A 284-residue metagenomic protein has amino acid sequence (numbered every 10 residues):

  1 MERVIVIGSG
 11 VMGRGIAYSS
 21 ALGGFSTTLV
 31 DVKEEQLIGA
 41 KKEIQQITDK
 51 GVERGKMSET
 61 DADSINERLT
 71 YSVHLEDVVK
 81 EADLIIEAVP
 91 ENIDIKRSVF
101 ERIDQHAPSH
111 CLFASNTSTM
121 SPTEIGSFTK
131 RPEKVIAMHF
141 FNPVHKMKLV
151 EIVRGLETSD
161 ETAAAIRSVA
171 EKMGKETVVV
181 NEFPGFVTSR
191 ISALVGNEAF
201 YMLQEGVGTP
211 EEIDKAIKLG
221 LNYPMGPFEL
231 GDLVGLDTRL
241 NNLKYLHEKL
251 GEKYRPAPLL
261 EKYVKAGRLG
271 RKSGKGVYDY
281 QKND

Functional and structural regions predicted by a protein language model:
M1-K50, R54, H106: NAD(P)+-binding Rossmann beta1-loop-alpha1 motif at the extreme N-terminus of oxidoreductases
E2, G23-F25, A164, E171-E182 (+2 more regions): NAD(P)-dependent Rossmann-like dehydrogenase/reductase catalytic/cofactor-binding core
L22-G24, L29, I65-L84, S168-G174 (+1 more regions): Amphipathic alpha-helical segments at domain termini/boundaries
G23-F25, K80, P143-I152, P224-M225: Acidic/polar active-site rim loop that often engages polyanionic ligands
T28, K175, S189-G196: Structural/interface elements that position substrates and couple domains in central-metabolism enzymes
K56-L112, M120: Rossmann-like NAD(P)-binding element
L112-N181, S189: Rossmann-fold dinucleotide-binding core
